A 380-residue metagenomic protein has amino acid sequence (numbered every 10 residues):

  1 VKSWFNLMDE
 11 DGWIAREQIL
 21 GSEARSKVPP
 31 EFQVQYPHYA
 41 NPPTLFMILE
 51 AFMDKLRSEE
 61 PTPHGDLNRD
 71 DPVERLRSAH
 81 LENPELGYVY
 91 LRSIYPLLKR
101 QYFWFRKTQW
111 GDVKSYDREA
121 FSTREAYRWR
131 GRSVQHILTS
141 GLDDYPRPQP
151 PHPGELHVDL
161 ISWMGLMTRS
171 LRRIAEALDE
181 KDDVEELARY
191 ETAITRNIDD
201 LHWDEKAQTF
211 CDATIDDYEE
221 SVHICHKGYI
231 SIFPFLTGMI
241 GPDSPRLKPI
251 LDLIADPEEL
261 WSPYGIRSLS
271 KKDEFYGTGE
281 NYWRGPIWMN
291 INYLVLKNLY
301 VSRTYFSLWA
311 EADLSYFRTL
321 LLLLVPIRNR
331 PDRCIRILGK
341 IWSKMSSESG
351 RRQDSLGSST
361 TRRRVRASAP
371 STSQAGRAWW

Functional and structural regions predicted by a protein language model:
V1-K2, N6-V134, I161, G165 (+9 more regions): Aromatic-rich carbohydrate-recognition surfaces in CAZymes
W4, F52, F105, L171 (+4 more regions): Alpha-helical solenoid scaffolds that mediate protein-protein interactions, centered on TPR/SEL1-like repeats but also
W4-Q35, F52, G111-L156, N197-I287 (+1 more regions): Extended glycan-interaction surfaces of carbohydrate-active proteins
L98-Q101, V184-D199, I335-W342: Short amphipathic alpha-helical coiled-coil/interface segments
H157-N197, M239-G241, E280-A312: Long, repeat-rich segments with strong aromatic
D243-K248, L260-I266, N290-N292, K297 (+3 more regions): Extended hydrophobic-aromatic, low-complexity segments
L308-L314, T319-I341, M345-L356, T360-T361 (+1 more regions): Cationic, amphipathic, low-complexity alpha-helical segments enriched in hydrophobics plus arginine/proline
